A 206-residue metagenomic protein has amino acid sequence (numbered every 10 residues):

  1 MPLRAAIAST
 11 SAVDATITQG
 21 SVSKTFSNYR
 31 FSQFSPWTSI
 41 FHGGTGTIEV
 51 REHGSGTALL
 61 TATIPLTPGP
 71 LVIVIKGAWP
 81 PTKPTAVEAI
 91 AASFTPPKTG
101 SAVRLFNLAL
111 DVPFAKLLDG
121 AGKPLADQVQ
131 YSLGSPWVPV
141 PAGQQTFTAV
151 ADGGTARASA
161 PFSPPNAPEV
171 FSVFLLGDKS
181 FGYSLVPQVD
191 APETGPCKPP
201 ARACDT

Functional and structural regions predicted by a protein language model:
M1-T206: Intrinsically disordered, low-complexity polar regions and short flexible loop motifs
